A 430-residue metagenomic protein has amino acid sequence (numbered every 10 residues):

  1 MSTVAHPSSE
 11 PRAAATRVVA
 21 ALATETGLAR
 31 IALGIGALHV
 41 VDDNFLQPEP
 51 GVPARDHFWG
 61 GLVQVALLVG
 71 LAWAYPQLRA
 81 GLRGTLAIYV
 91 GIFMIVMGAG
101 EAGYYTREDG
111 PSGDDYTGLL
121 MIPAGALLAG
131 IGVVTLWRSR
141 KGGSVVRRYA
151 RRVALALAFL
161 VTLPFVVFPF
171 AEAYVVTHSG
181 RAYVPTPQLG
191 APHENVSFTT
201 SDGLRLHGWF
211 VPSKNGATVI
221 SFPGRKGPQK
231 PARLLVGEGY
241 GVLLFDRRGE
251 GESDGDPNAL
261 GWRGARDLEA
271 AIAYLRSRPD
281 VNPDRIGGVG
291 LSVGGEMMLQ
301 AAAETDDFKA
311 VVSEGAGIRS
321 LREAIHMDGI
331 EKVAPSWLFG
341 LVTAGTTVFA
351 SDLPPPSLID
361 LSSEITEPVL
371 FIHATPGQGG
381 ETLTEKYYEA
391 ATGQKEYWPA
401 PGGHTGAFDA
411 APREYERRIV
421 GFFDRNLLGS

Functional and structural regions predicted by a protein language model:
Y149-T199: An N-terminal hydrophobic leader/cap segment in hydrolases
G216-G224: Short beta-strand element of the alpha/beta-hydrolase
A232-D254: Conserved alpha/beta-hydrolase
N258-P279: Alpha/beta-hydrolase active-site loop
Q300-S351, L361, T382, K386 (+1 more regions): Hydrolase active-site cap/lid region
E364-T366, F371-H373: Short beta-strand/loop motif that positions the catalytic acidic residue of the alpha/beta-hydrolase fold
G377-T384, A407: Conserved alpha/beta-hydrolase "acid-adjacent" motif
G403-E416: Catalytic histidine-centered segment of alpha/beta-hydrolase-like enzymes
